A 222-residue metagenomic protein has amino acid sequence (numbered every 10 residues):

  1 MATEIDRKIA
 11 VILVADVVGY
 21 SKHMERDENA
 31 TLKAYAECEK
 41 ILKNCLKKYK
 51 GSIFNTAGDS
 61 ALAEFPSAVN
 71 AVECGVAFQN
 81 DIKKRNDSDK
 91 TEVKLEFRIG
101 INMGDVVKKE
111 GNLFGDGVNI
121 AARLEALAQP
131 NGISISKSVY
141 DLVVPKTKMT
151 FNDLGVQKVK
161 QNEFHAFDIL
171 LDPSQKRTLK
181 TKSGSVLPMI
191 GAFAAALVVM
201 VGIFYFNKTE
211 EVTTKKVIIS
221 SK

Functional and structural regions predicted by a protein language model:
A2-C74, D81: Catalytic NTP-binding/metal-coordinating core of nucleotidyl cyclase/transferase enzymes
T3, L62-F164, D168: Catalytic beta-strand-to-alpha-helix segment of the class III nucleotidyl cyclase homology domain
G19-S21, V107, P173: Feature marks short, surface-exposed loop/turn motifs that line or immediately flank catalytic pockets and channel
M103, L171, S221: Flexible glycine-/small-residue-rich
A126, F167, K176, F193-A196: Domain-wide signal for the mature, well-folded portions of proteins, strongly enriched in nucleus-encoded organellar
H165-K182: Juxtamembrane amphipathic/hinge helix adjacent to a transmembrane helix
T181-V201: Internal signal-anchor transmembrane helix that establishes type II topology
F204-K222: Acidic, proline/glycine-rich low-complexity intrinsically disordered segments
